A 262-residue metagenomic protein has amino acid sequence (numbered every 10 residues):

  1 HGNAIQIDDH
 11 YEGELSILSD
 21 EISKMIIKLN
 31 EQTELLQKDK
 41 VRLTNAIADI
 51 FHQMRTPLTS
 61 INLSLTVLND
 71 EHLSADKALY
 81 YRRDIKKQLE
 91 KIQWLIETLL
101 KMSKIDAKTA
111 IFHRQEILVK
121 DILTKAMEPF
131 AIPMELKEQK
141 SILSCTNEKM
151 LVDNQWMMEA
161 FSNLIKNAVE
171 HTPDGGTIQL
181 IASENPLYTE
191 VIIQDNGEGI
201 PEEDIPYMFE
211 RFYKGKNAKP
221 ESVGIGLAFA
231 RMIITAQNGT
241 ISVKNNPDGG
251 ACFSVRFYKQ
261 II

Functional and structural regions predicted by a protein language model:
K87-I92: Short alpha-helical segment of the dimerization/phosphotransfer core of two-component systems
A107-F112, C145, K149-D153: Conserved micro-motifs of the catalytic ATP-binding
P133-I142: Short conserved segments within the C-terminal catalytic ATPase subdomain
G175-L187: Short beta-strand/loop element within the Bergerat-fold HATPase_c
D195: Acidic ATP/Mg2+-coordinating residue in the GHKL
I200-Y213: Short conserved segment of the HATPase_c
G239-T240: Conserved glycine-rich
